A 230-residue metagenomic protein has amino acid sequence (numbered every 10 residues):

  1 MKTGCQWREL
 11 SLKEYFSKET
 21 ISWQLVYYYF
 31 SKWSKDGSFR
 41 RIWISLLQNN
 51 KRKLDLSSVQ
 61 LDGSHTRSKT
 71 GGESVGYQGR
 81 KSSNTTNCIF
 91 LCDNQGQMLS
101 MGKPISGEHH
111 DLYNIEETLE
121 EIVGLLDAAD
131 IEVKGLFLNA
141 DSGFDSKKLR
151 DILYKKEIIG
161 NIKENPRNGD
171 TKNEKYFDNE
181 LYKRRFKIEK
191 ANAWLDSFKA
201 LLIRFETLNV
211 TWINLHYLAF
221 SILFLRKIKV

Functional and structural regions predicted by a protein language model:
M1-V230: Short alpha-helical elements
